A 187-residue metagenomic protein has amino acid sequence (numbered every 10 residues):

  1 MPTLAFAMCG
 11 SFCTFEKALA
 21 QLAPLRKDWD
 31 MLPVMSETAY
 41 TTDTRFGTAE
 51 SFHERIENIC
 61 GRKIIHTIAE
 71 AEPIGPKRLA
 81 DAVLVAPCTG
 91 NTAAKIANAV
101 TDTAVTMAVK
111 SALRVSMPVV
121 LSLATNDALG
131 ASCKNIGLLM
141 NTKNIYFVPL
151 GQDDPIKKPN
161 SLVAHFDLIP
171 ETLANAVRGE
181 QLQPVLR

Functional and structural regions predicted by a protein language model:
M1-V119, A124-R187: A cross-family phosphate/adenosyl-ligand binding-site feature
